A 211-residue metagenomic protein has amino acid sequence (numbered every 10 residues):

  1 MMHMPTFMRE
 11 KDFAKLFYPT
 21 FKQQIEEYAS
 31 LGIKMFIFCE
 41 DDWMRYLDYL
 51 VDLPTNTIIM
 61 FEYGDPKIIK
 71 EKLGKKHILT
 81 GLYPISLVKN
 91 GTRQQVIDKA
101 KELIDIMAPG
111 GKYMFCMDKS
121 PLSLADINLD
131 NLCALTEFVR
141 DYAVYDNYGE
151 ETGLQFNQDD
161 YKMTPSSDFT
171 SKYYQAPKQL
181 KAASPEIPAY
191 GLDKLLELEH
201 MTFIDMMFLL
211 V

Functional and structural regions predicted by a protein language model:
M1-V211: Active-site loop segments of alpha/beta catalytic cores
